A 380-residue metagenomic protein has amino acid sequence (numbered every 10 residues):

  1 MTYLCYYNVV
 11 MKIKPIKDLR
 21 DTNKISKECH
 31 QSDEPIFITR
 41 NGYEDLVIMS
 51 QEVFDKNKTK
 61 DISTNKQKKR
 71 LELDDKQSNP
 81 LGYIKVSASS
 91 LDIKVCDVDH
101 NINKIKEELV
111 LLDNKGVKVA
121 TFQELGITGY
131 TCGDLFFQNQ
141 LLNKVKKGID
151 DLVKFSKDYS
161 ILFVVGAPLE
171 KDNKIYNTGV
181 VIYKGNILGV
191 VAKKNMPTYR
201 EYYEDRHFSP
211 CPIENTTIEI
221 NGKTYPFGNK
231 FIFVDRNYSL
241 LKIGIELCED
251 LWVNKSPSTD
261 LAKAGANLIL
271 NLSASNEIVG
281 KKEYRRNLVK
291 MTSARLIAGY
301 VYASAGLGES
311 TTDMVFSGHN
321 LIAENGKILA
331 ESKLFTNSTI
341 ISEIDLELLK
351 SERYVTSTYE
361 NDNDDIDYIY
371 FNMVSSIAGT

Functional and structural regions predicted by a protein language model:
M1-V10: Short, intrinsically disordered or compositionally biased N-terminal tails of bacterial proteins
M11-I16, R70: Short beta-strand/loop turn elements enriched in aromatics
P15, M49-S50, D345: Helix N-cap / beta->alpha transition motif
I16-S32: The conserved cystathionine-beta-synthase
K24, V47, K106-V110: Solvent-exposed alpha-helix faces
E28, N57, Y130: Residues that scaffold the ATP/ADP-binding catalytic core of kinase and kinase-like folds
F37-K69: Short, charge-rich, low-complexity interaction segments located in flexible loops at or near secondary-structure
K69-T380: Enzyme catalytic cores with a strong preference for nitrogen-chemistry domains
